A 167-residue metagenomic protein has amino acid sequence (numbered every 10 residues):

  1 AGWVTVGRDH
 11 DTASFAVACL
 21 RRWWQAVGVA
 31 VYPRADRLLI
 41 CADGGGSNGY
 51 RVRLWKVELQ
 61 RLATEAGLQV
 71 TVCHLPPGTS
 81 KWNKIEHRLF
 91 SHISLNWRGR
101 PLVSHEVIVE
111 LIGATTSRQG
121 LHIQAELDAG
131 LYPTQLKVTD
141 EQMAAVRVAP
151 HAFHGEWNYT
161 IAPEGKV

Functional and structural regions predicted by a protein language model:
A1-C41, G45-G46: Electropositive, glycine- and tryptophan-enriched low-complexity nucleic-acid-binding patches
C19, L54-L59, R88-I93: Alpha-helical scaffold elements adjacent to nucleotide-binding pockets in ATP/GTP-utilizing enzyme cores
R37-G44, V72-P77, L111-I112: Extended hydrophobic secondary-structure segments that form protein cores and membrane-embedded regions
A42-W55, P76-W82: Acidic, metal-coordinating catalytic cores used for nucleic-acid/nucleotide bond scission and strand-transfer chemistry
W55-V72: Two-metal-ion acidic nuclease core segments, chiefly of the RNase H-like superfamily
T64-G67, S80, S94, R98 (+2 more regions): Hydrophobic alpha-helix feature that most strongly marks membrane-spanning transmembrane helices and their immediate
V72-S94: RNase H-like two-metal-ion nuclease catalytic core shared by retroviral integrases and related mobile-element nucleases
G99-V167: C-terminal accessory extensions appended to soluble enzyme cores
